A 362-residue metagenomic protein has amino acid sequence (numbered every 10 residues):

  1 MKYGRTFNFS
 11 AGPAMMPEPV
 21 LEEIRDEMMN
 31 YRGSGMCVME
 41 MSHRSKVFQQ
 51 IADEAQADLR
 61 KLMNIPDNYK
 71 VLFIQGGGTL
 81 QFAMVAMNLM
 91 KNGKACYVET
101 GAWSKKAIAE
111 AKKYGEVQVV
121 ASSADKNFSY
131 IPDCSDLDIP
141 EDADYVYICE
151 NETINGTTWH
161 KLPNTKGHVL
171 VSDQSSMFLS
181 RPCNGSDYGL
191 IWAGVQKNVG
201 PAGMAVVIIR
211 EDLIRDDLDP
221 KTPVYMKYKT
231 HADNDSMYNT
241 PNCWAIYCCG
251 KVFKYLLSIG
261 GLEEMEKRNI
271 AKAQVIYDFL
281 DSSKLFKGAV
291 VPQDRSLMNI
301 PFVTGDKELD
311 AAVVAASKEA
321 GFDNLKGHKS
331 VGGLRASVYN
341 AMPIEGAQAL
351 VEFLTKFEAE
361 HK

Functional and structural regions predicted by a protein language model:
M1, T6, E319, G332-K362: PLP-dependent enzyme catalytic core of the Aspartate aminotransferase-like
R5-Q56: A glycine-/small-polar-enriched, mobile loop at the entrance of the PLP active site in fold-type I
G12, A111, S122-F178: Active-site phosphate-binding strand-loop segment of PLP-dependent enzymes
S34-Q81, N88, A102, E110: Conserved N-terminal alpha-helix of the aminotransferase class I/II PLP-enzyme fold
T79-V146: PLP-dependent aminotransferase-like
L190, V195-Y277, V291, E360-K362: Active-site C-terminal subdomain of aminotransferase-like
F286-S317: Conserved PLP-binding catalytic core of the aspartate aminotransferase-like
